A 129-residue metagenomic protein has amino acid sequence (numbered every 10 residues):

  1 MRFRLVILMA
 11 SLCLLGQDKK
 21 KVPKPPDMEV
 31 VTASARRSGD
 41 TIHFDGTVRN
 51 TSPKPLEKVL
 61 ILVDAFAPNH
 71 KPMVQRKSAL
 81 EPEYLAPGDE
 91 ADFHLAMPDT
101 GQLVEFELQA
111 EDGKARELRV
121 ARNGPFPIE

Functional and structural regions predicted by a protein language model:
M1-V6: Bacterial N-terminal signal peptides that target proteins for export
I7-Q17: Hydrophobic h-region of N-terminal signal peptides that target proteins for export in Gram-negative bacteria
Q17-T47, N123-E129: Low-complexity, acidic Ser/Thr/Pro/Gly-rich terminal tails and inter-domain linkers that flank the onset of structured
P26-D27, K58, P68-A79: Short beta-strand and strand-turn-strand segments in soluble, beta-rich domains
V48-S52: Asparagine-centered strand-capping/turn motif at beta-strand->loop junctions
P53-K71, A110-D112: Short acidic, flexible loop segments centered on an aromatic residue
M73-Q102: Intrinsically disordered, low-complexity Pro/Gly/Ser/Thr-rich segments with frequent PxxP/GP/PP motifs and embedded
H94-E129: Terminal connector regions
